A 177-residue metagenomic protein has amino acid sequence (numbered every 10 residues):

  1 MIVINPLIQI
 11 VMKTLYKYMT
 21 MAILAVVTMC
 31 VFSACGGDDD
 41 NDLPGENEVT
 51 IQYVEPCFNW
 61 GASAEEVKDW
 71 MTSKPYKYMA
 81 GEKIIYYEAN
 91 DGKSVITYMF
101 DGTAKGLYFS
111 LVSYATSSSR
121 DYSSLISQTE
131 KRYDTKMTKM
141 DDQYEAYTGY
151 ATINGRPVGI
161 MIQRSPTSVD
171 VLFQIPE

Functional and structural regions predicted by a protein language model:
P6-A22: Bacterial N-terminal signal peptides that target proteins for export
A25-M29: Alpha-helical transmembrane segments
C30-A34: C-terminal motif of bacterial Sec signal peptides marking the signal peptidase cleavage site
C35-T135, Q174-E177: Short helix/turn-capping signatures at newly exposed starts of structured segments
K131-A151: Short Gly/Thr-rich strand-loop-strand
G149-T167: Short, exposed beta-strand-loop hairpins at the edges of beta-sheets in extracellular/periplasmic proteins
Q163-E177: Short, low-complexity, Pro/Ser/Thr/Gly-rich segments in the mature regions of secreted, periplasmic
